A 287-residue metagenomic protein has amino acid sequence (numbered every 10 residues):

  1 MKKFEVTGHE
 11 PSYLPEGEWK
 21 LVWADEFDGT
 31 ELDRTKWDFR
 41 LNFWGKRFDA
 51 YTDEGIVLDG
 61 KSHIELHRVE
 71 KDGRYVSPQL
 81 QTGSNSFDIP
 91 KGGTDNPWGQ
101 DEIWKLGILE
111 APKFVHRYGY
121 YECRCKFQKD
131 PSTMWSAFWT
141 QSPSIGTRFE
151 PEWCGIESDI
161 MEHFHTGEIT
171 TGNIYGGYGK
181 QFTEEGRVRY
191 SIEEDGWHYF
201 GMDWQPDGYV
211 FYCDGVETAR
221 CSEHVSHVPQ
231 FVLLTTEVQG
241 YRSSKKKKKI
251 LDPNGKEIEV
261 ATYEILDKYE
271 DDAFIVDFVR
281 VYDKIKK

Functional and structural regions predicted by a protein language model:
M1-K287: GH16 jelly-roll
